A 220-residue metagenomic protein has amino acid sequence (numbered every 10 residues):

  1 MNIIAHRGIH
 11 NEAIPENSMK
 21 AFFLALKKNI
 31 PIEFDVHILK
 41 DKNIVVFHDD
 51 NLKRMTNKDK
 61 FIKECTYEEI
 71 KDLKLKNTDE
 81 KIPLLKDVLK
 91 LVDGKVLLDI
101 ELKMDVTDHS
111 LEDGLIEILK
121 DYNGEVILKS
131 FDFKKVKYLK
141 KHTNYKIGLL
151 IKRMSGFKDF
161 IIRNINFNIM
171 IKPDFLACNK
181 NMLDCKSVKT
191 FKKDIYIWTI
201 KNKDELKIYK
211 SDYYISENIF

Functional and structural regions predicted by a protein language model:
M1-F220: Phosphate-group recognition and catalysis centered on beta-loop-alpha active-site segments
